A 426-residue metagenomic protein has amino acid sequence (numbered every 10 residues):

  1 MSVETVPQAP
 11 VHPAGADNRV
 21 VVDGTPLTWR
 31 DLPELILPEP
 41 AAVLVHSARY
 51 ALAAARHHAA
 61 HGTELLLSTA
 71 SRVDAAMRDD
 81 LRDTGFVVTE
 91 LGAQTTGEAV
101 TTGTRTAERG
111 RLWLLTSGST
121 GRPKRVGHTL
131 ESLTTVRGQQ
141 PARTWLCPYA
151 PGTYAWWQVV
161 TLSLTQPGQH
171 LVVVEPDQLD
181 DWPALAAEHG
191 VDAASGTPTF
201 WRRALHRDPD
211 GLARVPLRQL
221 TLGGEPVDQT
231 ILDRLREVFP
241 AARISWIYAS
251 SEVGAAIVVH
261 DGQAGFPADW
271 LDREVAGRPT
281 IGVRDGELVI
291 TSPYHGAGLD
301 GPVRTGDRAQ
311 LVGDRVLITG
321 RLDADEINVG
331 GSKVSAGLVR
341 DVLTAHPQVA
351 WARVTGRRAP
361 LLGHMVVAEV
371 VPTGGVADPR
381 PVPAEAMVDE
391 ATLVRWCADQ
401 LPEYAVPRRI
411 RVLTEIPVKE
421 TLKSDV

Functional and structural regions predicted by a protein language model:
S2-N18, H46, G97-L115, G127 (+1 more regions): Conserved pre-ATP/AMP-binding loop-to-beta segment of ANL
L32, E108-R111, R122-T144, P148-P151: Conserved structural elements of the adenylate-forming
H46, L65-D80, G168-H189, V334-V339: ATP-dependent adenylate-forming carboxylate-activation enzymes
T134-T144, G152-A193: Conserved AMP-binding/adenylation subdomain of ANL enzymes
A194, A241-G286, H295-P302: Conserved ATP-binding loop and adjacent catalytic segment of the adenylate-forming AMP-binding
A194, G306-A405: AMP-binding/adenylate-forming catalytic core of the ANL superfamily
R207-F266: Gly/Ser/Thr-rich phosphate-binding loop
D399-S424: AMP-binding/adenylate-forming catalytic domain of the ANL superfamily
